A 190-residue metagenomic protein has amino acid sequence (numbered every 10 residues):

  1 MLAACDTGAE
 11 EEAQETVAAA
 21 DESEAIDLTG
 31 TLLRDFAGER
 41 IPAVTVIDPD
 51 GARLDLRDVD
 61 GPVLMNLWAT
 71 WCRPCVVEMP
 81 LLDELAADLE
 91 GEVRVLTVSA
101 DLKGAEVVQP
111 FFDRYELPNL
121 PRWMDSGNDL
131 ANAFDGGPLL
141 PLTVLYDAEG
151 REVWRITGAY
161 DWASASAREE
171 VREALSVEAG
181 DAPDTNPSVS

Functional and structural regions predicted by a protein language model:
L2-A4: C-terminal motif of bacterial Sec signal peptides marking the signal peptidase cleavage site
D6-A43: N-proximal helix/coil linker or "cap" segments that precede and/or mark the start of modular domains
D6-T7, E178-S190: Non-globular targeting/processing and membrane-anchoring segments
L54-V76: Short active-site neighborhood of thiol/selenol oxidoreductases, capturing the structured segment around
P62-V63, V93, P141, R151: Alpha/beta-hydrolase fold active-site loops
V77-Y115, S126-A133, E169, D184-V189: Structural microenvironment flanking redox-active thiols in thiol-disulfide oxidoreductases
F112-N119, M124-S176: Thiol/disulfide oxidoreductase modules built on the thioredoxin-like
